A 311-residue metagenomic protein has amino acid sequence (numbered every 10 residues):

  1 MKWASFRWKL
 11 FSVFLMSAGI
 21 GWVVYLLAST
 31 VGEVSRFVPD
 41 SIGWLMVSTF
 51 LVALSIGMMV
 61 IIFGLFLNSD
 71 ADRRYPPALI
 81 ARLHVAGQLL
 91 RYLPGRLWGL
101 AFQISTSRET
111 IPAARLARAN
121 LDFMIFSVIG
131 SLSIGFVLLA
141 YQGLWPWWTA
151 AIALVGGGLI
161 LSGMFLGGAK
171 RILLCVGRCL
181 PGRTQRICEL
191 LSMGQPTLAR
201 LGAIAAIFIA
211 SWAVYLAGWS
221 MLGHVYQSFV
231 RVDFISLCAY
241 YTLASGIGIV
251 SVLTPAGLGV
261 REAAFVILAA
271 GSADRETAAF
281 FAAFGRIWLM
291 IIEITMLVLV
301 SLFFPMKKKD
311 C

Functional and structural regions predicted by a protein language model:
M1-V85, A140-S251, D274-C311: Predominantly cytoplasmic-facing regulatory/coupling regions of multi-pass membrane proteins
M59, W98, I129-L138, G157: Membrane-embedded alpha-helical core segments of multi-pass
S69, E109-T110, V225, L268: Helix-to-coil boundary motifs at intracellular loop junctions of multi-pass secondary transporters
P77-R82, R96, R108-M124, D274-F284: Membrane-interface alpha-helices at helix entry/exit sites of multi-pass transporters
G87-L93, T242-E262: Transmembrane alpha-helix interface/packing and boundary motifs in multi-pass membrane proteins, characterized by
L89-P94, R108, A117-F136, I247 (+1 more regions): Membrane-embedded alpha-helical segments of transport systems, primarily multispan ion/solute transporters
L97-R108, L253-A270: Re-entrant/interfacial helical elements at transmembrane boundaries that shape and gate the permeation pathway
